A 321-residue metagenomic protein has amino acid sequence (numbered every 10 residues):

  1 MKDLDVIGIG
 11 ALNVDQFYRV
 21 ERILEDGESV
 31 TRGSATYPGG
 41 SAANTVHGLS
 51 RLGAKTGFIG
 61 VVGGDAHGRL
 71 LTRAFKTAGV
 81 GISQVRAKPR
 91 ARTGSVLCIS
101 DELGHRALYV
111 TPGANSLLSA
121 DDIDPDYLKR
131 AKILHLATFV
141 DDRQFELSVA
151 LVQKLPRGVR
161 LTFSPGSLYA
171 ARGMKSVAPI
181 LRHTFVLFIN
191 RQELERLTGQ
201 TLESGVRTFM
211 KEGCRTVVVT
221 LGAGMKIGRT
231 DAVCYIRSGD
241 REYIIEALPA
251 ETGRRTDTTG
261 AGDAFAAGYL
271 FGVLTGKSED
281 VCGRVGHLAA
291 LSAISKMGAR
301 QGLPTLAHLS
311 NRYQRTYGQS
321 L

Functional and structural regions predicted by a protein language model:
M1-L12, R73-A87, S100-L248, P304-H308 (+1 more regions): Ribokinase/PfkB-type carbohydrate-kinase core domain
M1-V61, A66-R73, T77, R254-R255: Glycine-rich phosphate/adenosyl-contacting loop at the front of the ribokinase-like
V14, R51, V80, E102 (+6 more regions): Generic secondary-structure signature for well-ordered alpha-helical cores
V14, Y18, G64, S167 (+4 more regions): Short, glycine/acidic-enriched loop or turn micro-motifs at the edges of active sites
S29-G39, V206, I244-G260, D280: Short pre-catalytic strand/loop immediately N-terminal to key active-site residues, enriched for Gly-Thr
R51, L221, L248-Q319: Conserved post-catalytic alpha-helical subdomain immediately downstream of the catalytic base and nucleotide-binding
P89-A91: Short, glycine-/polar-rich solvent-exposed loops and beta-turns at beta-strand/coil boundaries
